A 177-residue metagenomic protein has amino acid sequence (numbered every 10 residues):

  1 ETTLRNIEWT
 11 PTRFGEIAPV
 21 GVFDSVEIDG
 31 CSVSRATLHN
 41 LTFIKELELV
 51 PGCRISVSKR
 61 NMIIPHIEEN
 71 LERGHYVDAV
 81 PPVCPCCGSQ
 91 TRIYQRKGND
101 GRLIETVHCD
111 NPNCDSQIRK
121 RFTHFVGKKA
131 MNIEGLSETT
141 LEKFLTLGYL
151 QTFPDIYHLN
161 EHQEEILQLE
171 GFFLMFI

Functional and structural regions predicted by a protein language model:
E1-I177: RNA/tRNA-interacting regions in translation and RNA-turnover enzymes
